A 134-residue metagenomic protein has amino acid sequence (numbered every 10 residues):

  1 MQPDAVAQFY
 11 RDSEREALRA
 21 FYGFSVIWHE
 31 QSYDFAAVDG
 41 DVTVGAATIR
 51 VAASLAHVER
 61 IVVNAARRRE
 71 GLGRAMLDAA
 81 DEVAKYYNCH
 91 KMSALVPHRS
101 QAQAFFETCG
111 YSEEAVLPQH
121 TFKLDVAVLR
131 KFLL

Functional and structural regions predicted by a protein language model:
Q2-E59, N64, V83, Q119 (+1 more regions): Acetyl-CoA-dependent GNAT
W28, V42, R69-L72, K85 (+2 more regions): Non-catalytic interaction surface on structured domains
V63, R69-E82, T108: Conserved acetyl-CoA-binding loop-helix of GNAT-fold acetyltransferases
N64, R68, H98, T121: Glycine-/small-residue-rich active-site loops that bind phosphorylated ligands and cofactors
A75, A79, Y87-P97: Mid-chain, well-packed structural core segment of small domains
S93-P97, E107, S112-V128: Conserved catalytic-core motifs of GNAT/GCN5-like acyltransferases
A102: Helix-turn-helix
